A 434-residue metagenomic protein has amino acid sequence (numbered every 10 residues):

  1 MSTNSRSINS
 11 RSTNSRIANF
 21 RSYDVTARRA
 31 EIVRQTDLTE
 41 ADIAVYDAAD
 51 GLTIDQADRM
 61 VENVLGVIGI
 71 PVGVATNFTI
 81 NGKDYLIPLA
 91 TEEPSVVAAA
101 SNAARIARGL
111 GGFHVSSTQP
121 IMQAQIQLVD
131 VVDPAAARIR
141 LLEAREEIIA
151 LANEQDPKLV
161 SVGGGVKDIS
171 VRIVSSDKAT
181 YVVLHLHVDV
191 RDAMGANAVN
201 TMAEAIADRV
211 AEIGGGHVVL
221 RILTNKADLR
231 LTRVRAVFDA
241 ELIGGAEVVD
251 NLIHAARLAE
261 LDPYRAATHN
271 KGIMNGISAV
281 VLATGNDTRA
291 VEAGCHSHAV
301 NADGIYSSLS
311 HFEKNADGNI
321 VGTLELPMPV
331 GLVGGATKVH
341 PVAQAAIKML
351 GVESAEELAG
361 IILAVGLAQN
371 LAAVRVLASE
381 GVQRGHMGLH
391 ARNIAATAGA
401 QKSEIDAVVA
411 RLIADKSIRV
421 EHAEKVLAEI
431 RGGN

Functional and structural regions predicted by a protein language model:
M1-R6, R11-Y85, E93, F113 (+4 more regions): Acidic/polar, glycine-rich intrinsically disordered N-terminal extensions of enzymes
I43, G112-T118, Q155-D168, I213-N225 (+7 more regions): Flexible, glycine/charged-enriched surface loops at secondary-structure junctions
A57-M60, G66-A179, V183-H187: Small-residue-rich
R59-E62, G66-I70, A179-L186, E247-R265 (+1 more regions): Short, hydrophobic/aliphatic alpha-helical segments
P71-V96, R191-V199, E260-N286, G366-V376 (+1 more regions): Conserved phosphate/anionic-ligand binding catalytic regions in large, soluble enzymes, centered on
L110-R145, I243, R257, A299-L363 (+1 more regions): A structural-propensity feature for long, helix-poor, extended segments
D192-M194, V199-V342: Glycine-rich anion/phosphate-binding loop at the beta-strand->alpha-helix junction
I320, P327-N434: Catalytic-core signal marking the mid-to-C-terminal active-site face
